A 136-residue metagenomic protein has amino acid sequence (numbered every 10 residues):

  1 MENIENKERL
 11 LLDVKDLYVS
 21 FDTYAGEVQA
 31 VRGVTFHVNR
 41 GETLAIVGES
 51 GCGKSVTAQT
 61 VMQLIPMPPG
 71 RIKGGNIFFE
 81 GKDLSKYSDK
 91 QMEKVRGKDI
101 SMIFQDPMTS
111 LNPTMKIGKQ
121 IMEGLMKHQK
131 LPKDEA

Functional and structural regions predicted by a protein language model:
M1-A136: ABC transporter nucleotide-binding domains
